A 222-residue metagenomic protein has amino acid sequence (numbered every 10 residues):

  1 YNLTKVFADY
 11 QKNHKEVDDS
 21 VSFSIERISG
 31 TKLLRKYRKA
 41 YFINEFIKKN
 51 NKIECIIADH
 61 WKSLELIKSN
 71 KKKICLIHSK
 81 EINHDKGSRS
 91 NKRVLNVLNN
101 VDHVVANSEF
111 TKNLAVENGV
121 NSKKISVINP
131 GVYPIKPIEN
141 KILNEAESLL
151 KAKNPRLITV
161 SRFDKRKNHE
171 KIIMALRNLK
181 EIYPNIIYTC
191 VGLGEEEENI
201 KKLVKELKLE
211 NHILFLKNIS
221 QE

Functional and structural regions predicted by a protein language model:
Y1-R35: N-terminal strand-loop element at the rim of the active site of nucleotide-sugar-dependent glycosyltransferases
A8-Y10, V160, I187-I200: Glycosyltransferase donor-sugar binding loop
R35-Y41, K71-I74, S79-N100: Nucleotide-sugar donor phosphate/pyrophosphate-binding loop at the beta->alpha transition of glycosyltransferases
A58-S63: Short His-centered aromatic/hydrophobic patch
F110, G131: Carbohydrate-associated surface elements
L149-K167, I173-L176, T189: Conserved donor-binding/catalytic core segment of Leloir-type glycosyltransferases
V160-D164, L179, G194, I219: Short donor-sugar binding/catalytic loops of nucleotide-sugar-dependent glycosyltransferases, especially enzymes
K201-I219: Nucleotide-activated donor-binding/catalytic signature segment of Leloir-type glycosyltransferases, i.e., the conserved
